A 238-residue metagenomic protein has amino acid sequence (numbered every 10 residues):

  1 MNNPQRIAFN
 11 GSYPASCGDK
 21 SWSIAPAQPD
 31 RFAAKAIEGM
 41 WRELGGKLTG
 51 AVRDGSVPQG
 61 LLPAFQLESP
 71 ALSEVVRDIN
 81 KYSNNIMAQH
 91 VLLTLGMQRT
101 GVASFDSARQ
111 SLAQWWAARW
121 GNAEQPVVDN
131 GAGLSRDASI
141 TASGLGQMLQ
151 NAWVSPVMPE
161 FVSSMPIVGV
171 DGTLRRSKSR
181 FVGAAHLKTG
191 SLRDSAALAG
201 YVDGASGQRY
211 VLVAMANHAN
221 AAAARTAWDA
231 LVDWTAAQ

Functional and structural regions predicted by a protein language model:
M1-P159: A small/polar active-site loop signature that marks catalytic segments
Y82, L92-Q238: Small-residue-rich helix-loop
